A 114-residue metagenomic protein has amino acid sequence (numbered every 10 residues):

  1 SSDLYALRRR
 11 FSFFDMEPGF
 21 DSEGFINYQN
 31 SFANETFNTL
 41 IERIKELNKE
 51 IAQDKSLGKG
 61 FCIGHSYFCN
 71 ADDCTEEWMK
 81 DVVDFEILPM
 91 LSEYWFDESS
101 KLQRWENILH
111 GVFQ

Functional and structural regions predicted by a protein language model:
S2-Q114: C-terminal regulatory/interaction module of P-loop NTP-utilizing enzymes
